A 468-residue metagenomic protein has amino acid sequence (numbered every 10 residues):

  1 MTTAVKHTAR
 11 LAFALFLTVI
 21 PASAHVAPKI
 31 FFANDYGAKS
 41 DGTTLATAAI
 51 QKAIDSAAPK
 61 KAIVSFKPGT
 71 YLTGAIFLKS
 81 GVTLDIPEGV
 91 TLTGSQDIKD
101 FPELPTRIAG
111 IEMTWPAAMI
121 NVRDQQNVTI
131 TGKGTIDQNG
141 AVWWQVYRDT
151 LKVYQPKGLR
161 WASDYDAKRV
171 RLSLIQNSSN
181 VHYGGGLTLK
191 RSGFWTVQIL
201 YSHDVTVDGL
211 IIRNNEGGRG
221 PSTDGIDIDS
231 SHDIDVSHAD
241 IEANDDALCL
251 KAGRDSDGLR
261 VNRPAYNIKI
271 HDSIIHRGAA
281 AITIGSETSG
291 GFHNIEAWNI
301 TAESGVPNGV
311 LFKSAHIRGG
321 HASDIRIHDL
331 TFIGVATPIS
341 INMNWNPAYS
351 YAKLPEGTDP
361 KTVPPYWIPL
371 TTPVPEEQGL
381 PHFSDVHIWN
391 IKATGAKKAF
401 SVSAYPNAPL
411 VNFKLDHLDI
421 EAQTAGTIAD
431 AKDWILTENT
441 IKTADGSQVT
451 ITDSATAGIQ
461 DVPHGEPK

Functional and structural regions predicted by a protein language model:
T2-A12: Bacterial N-terminal signal peptides that target proteins for export
R10-P21: Bacterial N-terminal signal peptides
A24-K468: Extracellular/periplasmic carbohydrate-active domains that bind, remodel, or depolymerize complex polysaccharides
